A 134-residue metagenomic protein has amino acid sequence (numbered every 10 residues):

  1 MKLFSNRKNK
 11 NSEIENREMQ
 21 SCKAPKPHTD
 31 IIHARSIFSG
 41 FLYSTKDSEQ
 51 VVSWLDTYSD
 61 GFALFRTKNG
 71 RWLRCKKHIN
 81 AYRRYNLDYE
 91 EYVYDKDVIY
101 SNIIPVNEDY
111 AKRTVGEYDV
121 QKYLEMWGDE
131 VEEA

Functional and structural regions predicted by a protein language model:
K2-E13: Short Lys/Arg-rich cationic patches that frequently serve as NLS/NoLS or arginine-rich RNA/DNA-binding motifs
E15-A134: Secondary-structure transition motif
